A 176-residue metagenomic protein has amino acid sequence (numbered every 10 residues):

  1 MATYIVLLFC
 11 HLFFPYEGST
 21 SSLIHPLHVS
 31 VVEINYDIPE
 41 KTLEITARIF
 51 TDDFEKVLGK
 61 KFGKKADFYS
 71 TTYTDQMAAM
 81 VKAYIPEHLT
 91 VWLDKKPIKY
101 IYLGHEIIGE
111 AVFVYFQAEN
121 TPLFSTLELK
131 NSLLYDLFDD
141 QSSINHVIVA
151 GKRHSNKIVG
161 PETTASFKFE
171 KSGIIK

Functional and structural regions predicted by a protein language model:
M1-H25: Bacterial Sec-dependent N-terminal signal peptides
S21-K176: N-terminal soluble domains immediately following signal/targeting peptides that reside in extracytoplasmic
